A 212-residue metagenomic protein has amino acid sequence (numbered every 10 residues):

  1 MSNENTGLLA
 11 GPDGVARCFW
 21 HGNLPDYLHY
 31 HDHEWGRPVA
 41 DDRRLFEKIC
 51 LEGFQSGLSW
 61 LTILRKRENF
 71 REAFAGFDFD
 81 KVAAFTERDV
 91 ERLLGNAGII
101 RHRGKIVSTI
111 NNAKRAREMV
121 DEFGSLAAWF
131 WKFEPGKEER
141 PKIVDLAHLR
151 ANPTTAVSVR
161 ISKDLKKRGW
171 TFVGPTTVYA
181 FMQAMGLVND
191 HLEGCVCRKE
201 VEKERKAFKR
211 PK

Functional and structural regions predicted by a protein language model:
M1-K212: HhH-family (HhH-GPD) DNA N-glycosylase catalytic core used in base-excision repair
